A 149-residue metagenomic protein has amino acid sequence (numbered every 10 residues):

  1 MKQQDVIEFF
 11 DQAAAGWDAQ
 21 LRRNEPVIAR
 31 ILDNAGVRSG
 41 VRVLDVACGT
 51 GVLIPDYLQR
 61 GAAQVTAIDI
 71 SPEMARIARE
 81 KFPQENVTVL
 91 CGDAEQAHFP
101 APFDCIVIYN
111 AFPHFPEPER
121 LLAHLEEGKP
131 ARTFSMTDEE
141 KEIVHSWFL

Functional and structural regions predicted by a protein language model:
M1-R38, V52, E140-E142, W147-L149: Conserved class I S-adenosyl-L-methionine
V37-R38, F99-A101: Glycine-rich phosphate-binding loop signature in dinucleotide/nucleotide-binding domains
V41, D104: Conserved acidic residues
L44, T50-Q96: Class I SAM-dependent methyltransferase SAM/SAH-binding core
V107: A conserved beta-strand element that flanks and buttresses the S-adenosyl-L-methionine
N110-A111: Short catalytic micro-motifs in class I SAM-dependent methyltransferases
E119-P130: A short glycine-rich, Lys/Arg-flanked "PGG" loop and its adjoining helix->strand segment in the class I
A131-D138: Conserved beta-strand signature within the Rossmann-like core of class I S-adenosyl-L-methionine
